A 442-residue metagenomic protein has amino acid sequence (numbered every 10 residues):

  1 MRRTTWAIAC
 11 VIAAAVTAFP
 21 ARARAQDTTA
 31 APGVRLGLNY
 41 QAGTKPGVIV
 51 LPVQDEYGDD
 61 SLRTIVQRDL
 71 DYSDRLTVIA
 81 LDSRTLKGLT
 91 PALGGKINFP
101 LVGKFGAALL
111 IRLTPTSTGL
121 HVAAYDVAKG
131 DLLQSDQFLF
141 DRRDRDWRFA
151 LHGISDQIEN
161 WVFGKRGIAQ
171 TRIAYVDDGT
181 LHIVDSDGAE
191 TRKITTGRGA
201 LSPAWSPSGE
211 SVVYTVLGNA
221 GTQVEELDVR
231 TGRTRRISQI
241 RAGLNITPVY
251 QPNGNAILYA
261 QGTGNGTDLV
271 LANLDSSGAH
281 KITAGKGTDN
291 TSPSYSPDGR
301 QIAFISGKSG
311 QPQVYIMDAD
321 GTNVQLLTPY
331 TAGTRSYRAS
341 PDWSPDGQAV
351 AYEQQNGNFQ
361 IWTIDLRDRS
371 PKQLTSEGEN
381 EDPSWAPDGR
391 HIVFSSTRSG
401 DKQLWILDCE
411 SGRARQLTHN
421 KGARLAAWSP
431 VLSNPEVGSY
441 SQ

Functional and structural regions predicted by a protein language model:
A25-P46, K129-T195: C-terminal/domain-edge helix-coil "capping" segments
A30-I97, R112-P115: Short beta-strand->alpha-helix linker/helix-N-cap micro-motif that forms a surface specificity/interaction loop
P91-Q157: Amphipathic beta-strand/beta-sheet edge segments enriched in Tyr/Trp
G119, G179-H182, G221-E225, N265-V270 (+3 more regions): Structural motif
G167-A169, P207-S208, P252-N253, P297-D298 (+3 more regions): Residue-level detector of Asp-centered blade-edge/turn motifs that repeat once per structural unit in beta-propeller
I173, V212, G254-L258, G299-A303 (+3 more regions): Hydrophobic beta-strand positions that form the internal "hydrophobic ladder" of WD40/Gbeta-like beta-propeller blades
D185-L201, L227-I246, A272-T291, M317-Y337 (+3 more regions): Multi-bladed beta-propeller domains
